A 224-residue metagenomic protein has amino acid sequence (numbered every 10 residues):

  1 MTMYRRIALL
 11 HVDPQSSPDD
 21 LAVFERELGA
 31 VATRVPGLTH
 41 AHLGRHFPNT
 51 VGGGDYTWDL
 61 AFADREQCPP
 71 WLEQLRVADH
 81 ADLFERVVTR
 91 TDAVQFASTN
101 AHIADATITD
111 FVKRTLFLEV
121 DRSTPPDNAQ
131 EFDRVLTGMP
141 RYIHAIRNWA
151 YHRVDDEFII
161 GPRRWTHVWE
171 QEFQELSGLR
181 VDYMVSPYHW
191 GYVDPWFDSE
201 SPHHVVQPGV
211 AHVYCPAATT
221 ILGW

Functional and structural regions predicted by a protein language model:
M1-D59, A63-E73, A78, E85-G191 (+2 more regions): Short S/T/G/P-rich N-terminal loop/turn motif that feeds into the first structured element of a domain
